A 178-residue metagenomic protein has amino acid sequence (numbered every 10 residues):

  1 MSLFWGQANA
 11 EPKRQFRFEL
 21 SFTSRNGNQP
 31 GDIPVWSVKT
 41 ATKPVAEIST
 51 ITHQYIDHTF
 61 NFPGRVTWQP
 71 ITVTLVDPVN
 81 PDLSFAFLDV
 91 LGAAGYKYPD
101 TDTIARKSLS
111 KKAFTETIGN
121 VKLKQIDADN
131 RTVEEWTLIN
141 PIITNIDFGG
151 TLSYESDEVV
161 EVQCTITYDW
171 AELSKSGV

Functional and structural regions predicted by a protein language model:
M1-V178: Glycine-rich, low-complexity intrinsically disordered segments
